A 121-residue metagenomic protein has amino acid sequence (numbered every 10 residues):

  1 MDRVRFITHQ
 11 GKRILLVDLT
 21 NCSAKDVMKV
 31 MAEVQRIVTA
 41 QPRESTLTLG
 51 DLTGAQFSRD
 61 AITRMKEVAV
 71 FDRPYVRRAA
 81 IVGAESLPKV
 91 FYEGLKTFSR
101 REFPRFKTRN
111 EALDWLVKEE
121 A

Functional and structural regions predicted by a protein language model:
M1-A121: Amphipathic, Lys/Arg-enriched alpha-helical "gate/interface" segment within cytosolic domains that mediates
